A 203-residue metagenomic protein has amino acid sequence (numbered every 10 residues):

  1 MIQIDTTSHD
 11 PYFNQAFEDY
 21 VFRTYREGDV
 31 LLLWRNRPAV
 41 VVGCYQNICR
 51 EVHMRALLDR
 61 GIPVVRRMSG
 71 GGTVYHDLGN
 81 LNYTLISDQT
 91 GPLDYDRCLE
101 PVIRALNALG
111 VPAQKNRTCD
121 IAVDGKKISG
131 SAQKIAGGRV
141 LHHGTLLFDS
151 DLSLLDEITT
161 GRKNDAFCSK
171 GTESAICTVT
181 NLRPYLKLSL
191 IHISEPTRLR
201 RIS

Functional and structural regions predicted by a protein language model:
M1-E51, T178-K187, R198: Active-site loop/lid in soluble adenylation, ligation, and acyl-transfer enzymes
E51-T73: Active-site cofactor/substrate anionic-group-binding motifs, chiefly glycine- and Lys/Arg-rich phosphate-binding loops
M68-S87, D165-P184: Residues forming anionic-ligand binding surfaces in small-molecule and nucleic-acid pockets of primarily soluble enzymes
N80-C119: Contiguous, small/hydrophobic- and glycine-enriched helical/loop subdomains that border and often "cap" functional
S87-P92, L152, R183-S189: A generic structural motif
K115-A132: Beta-rich nucleic-acid/ligand-interaction surfaces
G144-T178: Phosphate/diphosphate-binding glycine-rich loops and adjacent basic-rich segments that engage nucleotide
I191-S203: Single conserved hydrophobic/aromatic residue that forms the stacking wall/gate of nucleotide- or nucleobase-binding
